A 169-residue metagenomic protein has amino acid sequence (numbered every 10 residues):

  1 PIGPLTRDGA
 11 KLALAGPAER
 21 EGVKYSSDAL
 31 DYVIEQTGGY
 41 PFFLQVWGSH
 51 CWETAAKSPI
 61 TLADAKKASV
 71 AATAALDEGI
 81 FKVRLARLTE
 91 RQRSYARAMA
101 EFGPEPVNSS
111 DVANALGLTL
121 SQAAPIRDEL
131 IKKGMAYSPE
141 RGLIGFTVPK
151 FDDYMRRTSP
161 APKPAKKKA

Functional and structural regions predicted by a protein language model:
P1-G9: Conserved AAA+ ATPase "SRH/arginine-finger" region at the nucleotide-binding site
I2, R20-G22, L85, L143: Short basic coil micro-motifs at the edges of alpha-helical modules that engage polyanionic partners
R7, K66, F151-D152: Alpha-helix N-cap/helix-start and coil->helix boundary motif
A10-G79: Amphipathic alpha-helical "lid/sensor" segments that cap RecA-like P-loop NTPase cores
D28, A74-A169: C-terminal leucine-rich, beta-strand-based interaction scaffolds used for sensing/assembly
